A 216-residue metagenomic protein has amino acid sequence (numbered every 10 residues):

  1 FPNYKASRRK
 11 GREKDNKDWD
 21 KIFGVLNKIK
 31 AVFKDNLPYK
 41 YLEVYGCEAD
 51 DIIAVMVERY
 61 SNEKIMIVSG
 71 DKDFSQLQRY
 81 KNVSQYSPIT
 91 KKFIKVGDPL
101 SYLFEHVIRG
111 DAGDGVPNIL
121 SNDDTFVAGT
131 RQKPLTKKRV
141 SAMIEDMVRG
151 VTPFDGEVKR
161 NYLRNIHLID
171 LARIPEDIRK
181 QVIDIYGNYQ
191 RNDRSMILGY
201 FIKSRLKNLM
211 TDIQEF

Functional and structural regions predicted by a protein language model:
F1-V68, F74-K92, D170, E176-N188: Noncatalytic, basic helical substrate-engagement surface that gates or grips nucleic-acid strands
D15, I22, R109-G113, K133-S141 (+3 more regions): Intrinsic-disorder-associated interaction segments
K21, K28, D98, R139-M143 (+4 more regions): Exposed alpha-helical structural elements
Y60, G110, R205-N208: Short glycine-centered helix-capping/turn motifs at secondary-structure transition points
N62, K81, D123-D124, N165: Short, well-ordered alpha-helix to beta-strand connector turns
K72-Q76, G97-L163, I169, P175: Helix-hairpin-helix
L171-A172, E176-F216: Low-complexity, acidic/Ser/Thr- and charged residue-rich accessory regions of DNA metabolism proteins
